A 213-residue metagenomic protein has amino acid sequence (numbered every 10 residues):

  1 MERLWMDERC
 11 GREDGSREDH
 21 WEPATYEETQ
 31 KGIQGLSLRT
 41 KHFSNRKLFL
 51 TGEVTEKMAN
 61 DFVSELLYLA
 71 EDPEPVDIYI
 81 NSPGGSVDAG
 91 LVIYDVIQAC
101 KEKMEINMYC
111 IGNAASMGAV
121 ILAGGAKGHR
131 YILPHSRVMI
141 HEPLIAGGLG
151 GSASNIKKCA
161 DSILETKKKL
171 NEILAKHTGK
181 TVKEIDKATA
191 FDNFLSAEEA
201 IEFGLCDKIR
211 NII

Functional and structural regions predicted by a protein language model:
M1-I213: Terminal-region recognition feature
